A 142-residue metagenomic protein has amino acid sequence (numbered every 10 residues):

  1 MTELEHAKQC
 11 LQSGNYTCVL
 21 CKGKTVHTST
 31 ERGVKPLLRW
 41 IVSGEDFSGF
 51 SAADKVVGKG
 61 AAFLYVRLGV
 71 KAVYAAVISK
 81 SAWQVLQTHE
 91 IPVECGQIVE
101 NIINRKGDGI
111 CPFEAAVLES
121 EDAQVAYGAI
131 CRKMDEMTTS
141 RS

Functional and structural regions predicted by a protein language model:
M1-A76, G96-V99, I103-A116: Conserved mixed alpha/beta catalytic, RNA-binding, or beta-rich assembly cores of soluble enzyme, regulatory
L68-K71, S81-S142: C-terminal binding/interaction regions
